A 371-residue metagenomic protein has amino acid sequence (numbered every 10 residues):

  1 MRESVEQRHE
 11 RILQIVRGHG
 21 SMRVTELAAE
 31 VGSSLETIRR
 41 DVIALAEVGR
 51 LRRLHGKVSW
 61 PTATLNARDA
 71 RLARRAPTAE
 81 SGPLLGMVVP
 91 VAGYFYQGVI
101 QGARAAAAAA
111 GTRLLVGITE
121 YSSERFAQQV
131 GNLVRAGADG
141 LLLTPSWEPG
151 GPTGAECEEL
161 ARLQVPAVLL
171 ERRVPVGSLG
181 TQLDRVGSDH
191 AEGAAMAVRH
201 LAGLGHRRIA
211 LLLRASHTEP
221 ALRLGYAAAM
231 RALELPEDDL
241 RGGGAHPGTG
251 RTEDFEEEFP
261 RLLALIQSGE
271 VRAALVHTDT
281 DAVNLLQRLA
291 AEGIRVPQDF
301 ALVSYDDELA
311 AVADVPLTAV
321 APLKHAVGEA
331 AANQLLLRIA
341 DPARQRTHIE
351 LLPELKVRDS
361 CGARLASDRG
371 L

Functional and structural regions predicted by a protein language model:
E3-Q7, S21, I43-L114: HTH-adjacent hinge/linker in prokaryotic transcriptional regulators
R11, F95-A109, G193-M196, H217-P236 (+3 more regions): Short, solvent-exposed amphipathic alpha-helices that sit in or adjacent to ligand/effector-binding or catalytic
A107-I118, L211, A227-E258: Short beta-strand elements in bilobed, periplasmic/extracellular small-molecule ligand-binding domains
A138-W147, R208-L213, Q267-T278, A301-V303: Periplasmic-binding protein-like
S146-A195, T280, D306-L317: Flexible loop/hinge segments that line or gate small-molecule binding clefts
V174-V176, T181-L211, A221, F255-L263 (+1 more regions): Hydrophobic alpha-helical segments within soluble ligand-binding/sensing domains
A195-L235, T347-S360: An alpha-beta-alpha
L263-L371: Flexible loop/turn connectors
